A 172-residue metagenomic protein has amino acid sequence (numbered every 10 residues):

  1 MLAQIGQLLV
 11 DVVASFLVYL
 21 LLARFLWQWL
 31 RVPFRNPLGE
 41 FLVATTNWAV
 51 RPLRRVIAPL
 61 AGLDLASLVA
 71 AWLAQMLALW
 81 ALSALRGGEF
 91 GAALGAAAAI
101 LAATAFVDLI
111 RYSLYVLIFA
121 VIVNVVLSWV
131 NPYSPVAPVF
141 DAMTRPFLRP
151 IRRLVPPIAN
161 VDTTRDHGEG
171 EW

Functional and structural regions predicted by a protein language model:
M1-W172: Selective transmembrane helix interface/packing segments
